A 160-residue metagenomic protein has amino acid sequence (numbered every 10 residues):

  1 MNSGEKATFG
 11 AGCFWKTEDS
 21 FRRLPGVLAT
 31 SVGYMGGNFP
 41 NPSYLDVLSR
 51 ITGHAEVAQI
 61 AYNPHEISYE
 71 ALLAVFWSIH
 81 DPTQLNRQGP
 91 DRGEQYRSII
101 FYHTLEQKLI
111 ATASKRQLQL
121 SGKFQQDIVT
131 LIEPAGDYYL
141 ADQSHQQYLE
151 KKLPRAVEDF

Functional and structural regions predicted by a protein language model:
M1-F160: Flexible coil/turn and secondary-structure edge motifs
